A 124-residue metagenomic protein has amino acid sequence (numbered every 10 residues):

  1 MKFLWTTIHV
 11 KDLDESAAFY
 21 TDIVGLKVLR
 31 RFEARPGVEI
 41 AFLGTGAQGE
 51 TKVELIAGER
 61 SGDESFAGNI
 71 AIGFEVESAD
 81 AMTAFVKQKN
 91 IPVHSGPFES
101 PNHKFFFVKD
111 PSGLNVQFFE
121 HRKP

Functional and structural regions predicted by a protein language model:
M1-A17, N69-F74, R122-P124: N-terminal beta-strand motif that seeds the catalytic metal site of vicinal oxygen chelate
H9-E50: Core segments of cupin and vicinal oxygen chelate
F19, D80-F85: Short amphipathic alpha-helices within nucleic acid-binding modules
R31, T83-P124: Vicinal oxygen chelate
G37, G68, N102: Exposed loop/turn and edge beta-strand positions of beta-sandwich/beta-sheet ligand-binding modules
I40, G73, F105-F107: Short hydrophobic/aromatic beta-strand element in the GNAT-like acyltransferase core that lines or flanks the acyl-donor
G46-T51, S61, E77-A81: Short, charged/polar surface micro-motifs in flexible loops or helix N-caps
Q48-V53, G113-V116: Short, charged/polar, Gly/Pro-enriched secondary-structure boundary elements
